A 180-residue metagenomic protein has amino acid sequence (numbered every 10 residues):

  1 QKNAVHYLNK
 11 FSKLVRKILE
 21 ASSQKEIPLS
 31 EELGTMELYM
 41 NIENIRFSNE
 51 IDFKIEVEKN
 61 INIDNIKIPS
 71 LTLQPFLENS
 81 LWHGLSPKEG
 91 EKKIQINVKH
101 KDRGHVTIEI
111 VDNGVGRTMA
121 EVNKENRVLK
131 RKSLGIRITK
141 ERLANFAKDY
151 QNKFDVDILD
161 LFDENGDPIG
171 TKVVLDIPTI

Functional and structural regions predicted by a protein language model:
Q1-D155, N165: Two-component histidine phosphotransfer core
I158-L159: ABC-family ATPase nucleotide-binding domain "signature/switch" substructure
I169-T179: Short C-terminal beta-strand
